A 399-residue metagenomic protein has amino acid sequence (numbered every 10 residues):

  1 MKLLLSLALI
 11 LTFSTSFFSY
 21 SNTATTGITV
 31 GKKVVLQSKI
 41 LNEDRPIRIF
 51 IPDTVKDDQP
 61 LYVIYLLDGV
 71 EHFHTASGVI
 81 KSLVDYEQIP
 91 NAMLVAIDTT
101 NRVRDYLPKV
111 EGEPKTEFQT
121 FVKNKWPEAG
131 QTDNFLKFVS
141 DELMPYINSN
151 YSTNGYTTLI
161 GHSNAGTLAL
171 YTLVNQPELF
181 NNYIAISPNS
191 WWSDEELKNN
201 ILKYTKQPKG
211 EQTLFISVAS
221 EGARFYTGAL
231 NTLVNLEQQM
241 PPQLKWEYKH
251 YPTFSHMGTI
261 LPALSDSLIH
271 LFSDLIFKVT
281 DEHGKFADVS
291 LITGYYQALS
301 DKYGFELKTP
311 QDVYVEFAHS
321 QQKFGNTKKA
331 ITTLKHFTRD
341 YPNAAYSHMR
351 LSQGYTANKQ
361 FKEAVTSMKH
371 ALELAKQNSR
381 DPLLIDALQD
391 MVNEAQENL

Functional and structural regions predicted by a protein language model:
Y20-Y62, F337: A domain-start/cap signature at the N-terminus of enzymes
D58-Q59, I64-F138, E142, Y146 (+1 more regions): Serine-hydrolase catalytic machinery in alpha/beta-hydrolase-like enzymes
Y151-H162, Y183: Alpha/beta-hydrolase fold nucleophile elbow
G222, Y226, L230, V234 (+1 more regions): C-terminal catalytic histidine-bearing segment of alpha/beta-hydrolase fold enzymes
